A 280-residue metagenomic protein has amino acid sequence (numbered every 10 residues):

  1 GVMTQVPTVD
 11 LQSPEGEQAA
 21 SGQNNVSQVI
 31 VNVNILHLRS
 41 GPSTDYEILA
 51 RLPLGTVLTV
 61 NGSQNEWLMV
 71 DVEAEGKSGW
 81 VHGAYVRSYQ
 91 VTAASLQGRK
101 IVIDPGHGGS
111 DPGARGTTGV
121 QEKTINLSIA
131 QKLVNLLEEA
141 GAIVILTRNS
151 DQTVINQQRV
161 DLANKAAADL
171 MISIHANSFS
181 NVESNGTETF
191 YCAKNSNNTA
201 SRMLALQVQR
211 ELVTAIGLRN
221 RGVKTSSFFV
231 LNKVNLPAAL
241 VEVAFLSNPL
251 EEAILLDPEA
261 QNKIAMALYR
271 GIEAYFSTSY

Functional and structural regions predicted by a protein language model:
G1-T8, I48-A84: SH3/SH3-like beta-barrel superfamily modules
Q5-N34, S40-G41, E75, G83-R99 (+1 more regions): Intrinsically disordered, low-complexity Ser/Thr-rich linker and spacer segments in cell-wall-related proteins
V26, V33-N34, P42-T44, P53-S63: Tandem repeat domain/solenoid detector
N34, I48, L54-T56, E66 (+6 more regions): Envelope-exposed proteins and targeting segments
G41-P42, P112-T118, G186, P249-L255: Short acidic, glycine/proline-rich loop/turn micro-motifs
P42-E47, Q152: Short alpha-helix capping/helix-loop boundary micro-motifs
G76, S88-L206, T214: Catalytic-core regions of hydrolytic enzymes
S173-A176, S180-N181, F190, G222-Y280: Active-site-adjacent mobile loop/cap segments within catalytic or ligand-binding domains
